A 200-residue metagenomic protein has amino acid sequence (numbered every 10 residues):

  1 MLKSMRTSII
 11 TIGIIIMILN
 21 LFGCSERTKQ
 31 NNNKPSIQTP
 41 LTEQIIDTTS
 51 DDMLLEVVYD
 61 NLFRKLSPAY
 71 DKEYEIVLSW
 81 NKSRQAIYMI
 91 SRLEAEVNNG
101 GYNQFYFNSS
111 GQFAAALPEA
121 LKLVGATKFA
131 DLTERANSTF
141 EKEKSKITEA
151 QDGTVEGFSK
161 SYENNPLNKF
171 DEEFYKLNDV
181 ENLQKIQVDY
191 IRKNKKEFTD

Functional and structural regions predicted by a protein language model:
L2, F105-Y106: A generic structural signal for short
L2-T11: Bacterial N-terminal signal peptides that target proteins for export
I10-I18: Hydrophobic helical h-region of N-terminal Sec-dependent signal peptides in bacterial secretory/periplasmic proteins
L21-G23: C-terminal motif of bacterial Sec signal peptides marking the signal peptidase cleavage site
S25-R27: Bacterial signal peptide processing site
N32-Y88, E94-N99, Y106-F113, A120-D200: Extended, alpha-helix-rich binding/interface surfaces that flank or overlap catalytic cores and mediate recognition
